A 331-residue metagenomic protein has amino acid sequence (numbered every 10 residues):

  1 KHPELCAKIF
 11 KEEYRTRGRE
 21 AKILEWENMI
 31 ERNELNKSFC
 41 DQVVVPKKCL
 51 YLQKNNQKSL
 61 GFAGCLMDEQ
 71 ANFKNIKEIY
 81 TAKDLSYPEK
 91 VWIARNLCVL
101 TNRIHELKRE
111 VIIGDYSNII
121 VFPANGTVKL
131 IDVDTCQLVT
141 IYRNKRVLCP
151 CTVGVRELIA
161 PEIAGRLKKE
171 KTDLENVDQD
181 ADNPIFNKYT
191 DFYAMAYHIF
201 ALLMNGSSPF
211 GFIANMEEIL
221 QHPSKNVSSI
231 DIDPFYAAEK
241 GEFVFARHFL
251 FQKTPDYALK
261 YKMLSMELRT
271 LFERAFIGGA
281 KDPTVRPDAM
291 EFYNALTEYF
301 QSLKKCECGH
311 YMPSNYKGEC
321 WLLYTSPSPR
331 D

Functional and structural regions predicted by a protein language model:
K1-F39: ATP-binding glycine-rich loop module of kinase domains
V44-E89: Conserved structural core of kinase catalytic domains
T101, H105-P123: Catalytic-loop of the protein kinase fold
I120-L158: Activation segment/activation loop of eukaryotic-type protein kinase catalytic domains
V147-D178: Conserved activation segment of eukaryotic-like protein kinases, specifically the C-terminal portion of the activation
L202-K262: Conserved C-lobe activation region of Hanks-type protein kinase-like domains
Y324-D331: Conserved small/polar residues in nucleotide/adenosyl-binding loops
